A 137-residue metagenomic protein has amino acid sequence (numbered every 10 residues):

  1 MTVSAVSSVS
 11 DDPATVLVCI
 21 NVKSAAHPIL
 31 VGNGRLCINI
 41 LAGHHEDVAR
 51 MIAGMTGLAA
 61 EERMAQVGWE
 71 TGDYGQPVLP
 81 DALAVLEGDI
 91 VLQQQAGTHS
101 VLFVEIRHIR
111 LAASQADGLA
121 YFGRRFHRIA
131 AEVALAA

Functional and structural regions predicted by a protein language model:
M1-A137: Basic, polyanion-binding surface patches
